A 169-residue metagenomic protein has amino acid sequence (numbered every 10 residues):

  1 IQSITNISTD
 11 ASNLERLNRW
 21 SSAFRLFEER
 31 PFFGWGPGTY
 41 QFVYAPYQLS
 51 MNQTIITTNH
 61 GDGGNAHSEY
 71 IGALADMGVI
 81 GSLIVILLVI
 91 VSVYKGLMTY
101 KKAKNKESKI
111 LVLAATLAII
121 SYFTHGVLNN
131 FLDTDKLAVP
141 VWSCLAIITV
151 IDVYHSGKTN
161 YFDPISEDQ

Functional and structural regions predicted by a protein language model:
Q2, V91-N105, L132-D135, H155-F162: Juxtamembrane transmembrane-helix termini
I7-S21, F33-M77: Long extracytoplasmic/lumenal interhelical loops at the membrane interface of multi-pass membrane proteins
F27: Conserved short C-terminal alpha-helix that flanks the catalytic cleft of nucleotide-sugar-dependent
P46, K95-M98, G126: Transmembrane helix-loop junction
A66, L74-G78, D133-V141: Membrane-interface micro-motifs in multi-pass membrane enzymes
M77-S121: Hydrophobic transmembrane alpha-helices and their immediate junctions
L113-Q169: Transmembrane alpha-helices of multi-pass inner-membrane enzymes
